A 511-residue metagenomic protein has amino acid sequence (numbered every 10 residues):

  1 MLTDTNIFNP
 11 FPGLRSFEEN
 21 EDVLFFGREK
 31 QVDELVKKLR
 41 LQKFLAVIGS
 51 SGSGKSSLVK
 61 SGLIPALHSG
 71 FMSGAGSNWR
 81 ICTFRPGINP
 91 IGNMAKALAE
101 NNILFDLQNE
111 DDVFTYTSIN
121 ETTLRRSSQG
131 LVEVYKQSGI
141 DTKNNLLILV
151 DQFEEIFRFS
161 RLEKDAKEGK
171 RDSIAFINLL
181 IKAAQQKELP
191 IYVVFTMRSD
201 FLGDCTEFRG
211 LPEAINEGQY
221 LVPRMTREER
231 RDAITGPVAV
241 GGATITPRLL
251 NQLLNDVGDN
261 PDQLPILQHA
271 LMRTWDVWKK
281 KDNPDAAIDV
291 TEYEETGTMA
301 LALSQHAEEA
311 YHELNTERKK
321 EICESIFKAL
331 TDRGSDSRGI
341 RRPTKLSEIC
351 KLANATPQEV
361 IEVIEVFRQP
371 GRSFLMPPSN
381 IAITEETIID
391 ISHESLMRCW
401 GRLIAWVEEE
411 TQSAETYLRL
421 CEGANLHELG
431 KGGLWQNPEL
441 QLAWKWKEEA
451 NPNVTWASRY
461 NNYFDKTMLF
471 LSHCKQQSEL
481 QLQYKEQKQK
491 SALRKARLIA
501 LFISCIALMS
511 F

Functional and structural regions predicted by a protein language model:
M1-T467: Amphipathic helix/helix-loop-helix segment enriched in hydrophobic residues with interspersed Lys/Arg and occasional
F464-E486: Juxtamembrane amphipathic/hinge helix adjacent to a transmembrane helix
Q481-F511: Alpha-helical transmembrane signal-anchor helices
